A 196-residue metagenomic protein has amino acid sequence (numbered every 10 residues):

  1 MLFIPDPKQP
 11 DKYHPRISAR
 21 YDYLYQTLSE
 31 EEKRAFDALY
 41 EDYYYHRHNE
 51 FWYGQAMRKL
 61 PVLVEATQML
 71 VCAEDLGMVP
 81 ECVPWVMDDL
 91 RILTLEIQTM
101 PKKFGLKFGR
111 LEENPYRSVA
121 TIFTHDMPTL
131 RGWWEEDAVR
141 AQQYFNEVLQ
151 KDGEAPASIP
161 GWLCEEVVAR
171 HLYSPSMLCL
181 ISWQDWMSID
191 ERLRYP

Functional and structural regions predicted by a protein language model:
M1-P196: Catalytic cores of glycan-processing enzymes that make or break glycosidic bonds
